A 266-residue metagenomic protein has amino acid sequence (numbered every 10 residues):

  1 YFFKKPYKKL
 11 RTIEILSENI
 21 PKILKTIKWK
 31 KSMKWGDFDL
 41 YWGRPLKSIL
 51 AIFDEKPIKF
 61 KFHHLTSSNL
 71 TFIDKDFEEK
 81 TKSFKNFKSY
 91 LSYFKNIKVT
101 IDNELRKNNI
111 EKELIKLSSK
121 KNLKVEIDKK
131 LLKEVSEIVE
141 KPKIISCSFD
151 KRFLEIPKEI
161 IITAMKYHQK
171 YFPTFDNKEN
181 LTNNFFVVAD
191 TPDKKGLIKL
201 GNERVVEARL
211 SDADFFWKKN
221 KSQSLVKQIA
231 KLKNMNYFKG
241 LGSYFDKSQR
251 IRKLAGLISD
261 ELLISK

Functional and structural regions predicted by a protein language model:
Y1-E155, I160-I161: Long, basic N-terminal domains or extensions that often function in RNA/ssDNA interaction or organelle/cellular
I23-T26, I52, K141, R209-D212 (+2 more regions): Conserved, well-folded catalytic cores of nucleic-acid-processing and energy-transducing macromolecular machines
K28, R44-K47, F53-D54, K166-H168 (+3 more regions): Short, well-ordered loop/turn elements at secondary-structure boundaries
L40, E126, L197, I264-S265: Structural motif
I97, L117-K121, A213-F216, M235-K239 (+1 more regions): Alpha-helix C-capping/helix-to-loop hinge sites
I127-S243, Q249: Catalytic nucleotidyl-transfer cores of nucleotide-processing enzymes
K247-E261, S265-K266: Histidine- and acidic-residue-rich, metal-dependent catalytic cores
